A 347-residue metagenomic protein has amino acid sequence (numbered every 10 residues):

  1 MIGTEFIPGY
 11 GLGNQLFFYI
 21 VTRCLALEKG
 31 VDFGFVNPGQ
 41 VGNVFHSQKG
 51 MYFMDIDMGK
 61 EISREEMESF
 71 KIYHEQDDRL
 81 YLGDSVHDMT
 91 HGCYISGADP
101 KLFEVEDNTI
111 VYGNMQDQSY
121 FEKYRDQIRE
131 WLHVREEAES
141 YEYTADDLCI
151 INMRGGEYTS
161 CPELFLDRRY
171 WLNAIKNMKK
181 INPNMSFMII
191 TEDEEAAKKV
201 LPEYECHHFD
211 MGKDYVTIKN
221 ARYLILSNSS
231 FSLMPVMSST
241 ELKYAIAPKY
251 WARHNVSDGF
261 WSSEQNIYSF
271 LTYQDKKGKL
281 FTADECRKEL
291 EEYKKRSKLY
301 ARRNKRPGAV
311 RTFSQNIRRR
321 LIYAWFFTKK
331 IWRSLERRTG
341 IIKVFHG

Functional and structural regions predicted by a protein language model:
M1-G3: Extreme N-terminal starter segment of soluble prokaryotic enzymes
I7-F17, Y158-L166: A short, glycine/small-residue-rich beta-strand->loop->alpha-helix junction that serves as a flexible
L12, R168-L172, K176-Q265: Donor-binding and catalytic core of enzymes assembling or modifying cell-surface/extracellular glycoconjugates
L16-L27, W171-K179: Histidine-anchored nucleotide/phosphate-binding helix
V31-G42, T191: A short beta-strand-loop structural module common to alpha/beta enzyme folds
G34, I150, S186-M188: A structural signal for isolated positions on well-ordered beta-strands in alpha/beta enzyme cores
N43-N182, F281-G347: Secretory-pathway luminal glycosyltransferase catalytic domains
S232, M237-P307, R311: Catalytic binding pocket for nucleotide-activated donors in carbohydrate/polymer assembly enzymes
